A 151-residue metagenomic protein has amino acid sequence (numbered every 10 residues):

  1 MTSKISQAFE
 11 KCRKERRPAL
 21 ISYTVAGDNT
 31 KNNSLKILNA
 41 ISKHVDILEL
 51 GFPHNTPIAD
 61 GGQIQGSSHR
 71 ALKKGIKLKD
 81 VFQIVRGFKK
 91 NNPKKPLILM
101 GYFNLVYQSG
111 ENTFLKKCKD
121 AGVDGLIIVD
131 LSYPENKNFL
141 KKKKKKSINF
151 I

Functional and structural regions predicted by a protein language model:
M1-C12, H54-G66, K73-F88, V106-T113 (+1 more regions): Active-site-adjacent beta->alpha loops and helix N-cap segments on the catalytic face of soluble alpha/beta enzymes
A8-D28, G61-S67, K89-M100: N-terminal small/glycine-rich loop or linker at the start of catalytic domains across soluble metabolic enzymes
L20-T24, L48-L50, L97-G101, L126-I128 (+1 more regions): Hydrophobic faces of well-ordered beta-strands that scaffold small-molecule active sites in alpha/beta enzyme cores
V25-T30, M100-Y107, D130-Y133: Glycine-rich beta-to-alpha transition loops that act as phosphate-gripper elements at the mouths of alpha/beta enzyme
K31-A40, V106-K117: Short, acidic/polar
N33-I41, D60-S67: Glycine-rich loop at the start of a catalytic domain that most often binds anionic cofactors/ligands
K43-V45, A121: Structural motif
N92-P93, A121, K146: Helix C-cap/helix->beta junction micro-motif
